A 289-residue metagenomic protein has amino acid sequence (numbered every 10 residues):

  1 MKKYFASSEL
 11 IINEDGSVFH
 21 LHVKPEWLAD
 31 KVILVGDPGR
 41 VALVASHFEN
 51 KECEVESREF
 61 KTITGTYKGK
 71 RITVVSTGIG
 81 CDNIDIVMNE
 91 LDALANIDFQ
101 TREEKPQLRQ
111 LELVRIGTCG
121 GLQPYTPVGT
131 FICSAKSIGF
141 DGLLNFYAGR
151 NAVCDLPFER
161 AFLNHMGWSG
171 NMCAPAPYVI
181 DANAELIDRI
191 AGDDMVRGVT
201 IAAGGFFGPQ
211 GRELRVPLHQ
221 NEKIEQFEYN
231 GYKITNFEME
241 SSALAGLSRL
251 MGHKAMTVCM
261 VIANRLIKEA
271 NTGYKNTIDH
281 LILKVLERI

Functional and structural regions predicted by a protein language model:
M1-Y178: Metabolite-binding pocket within alpha/beta catalytic cores that recognizes anionic/polar moieties
F48-E52, D92-A95, F99, I190-D194 (+2 more regions): Structural signal for hydrophobic packing residues in well-ordered secondary-structure cores of soluble enzyme domains
G120, S137, I201-F207, A243 (+1 more regions): Glycine-rich beta-alpha junction loops
G121-T126, G246-K254: Alpha-helix C-terminal capping segments
F158-Y229: Active-site rim beta-loop-alpha module in soluble metabolic enzymes
R212-G252: A C-terminal functional module that forms or caps the active site or interfaces directly with catalytic machinery
M251-L266: Glycine-rich phosphate/pyrophosphate-binding loops and their adjacent beta-strand/loop elements at enzyme active sites
N264-I289: His/Asp/Glu-rich mid-to-C-terminal helical/loop segments that flank catalytic regions of hydrolases
